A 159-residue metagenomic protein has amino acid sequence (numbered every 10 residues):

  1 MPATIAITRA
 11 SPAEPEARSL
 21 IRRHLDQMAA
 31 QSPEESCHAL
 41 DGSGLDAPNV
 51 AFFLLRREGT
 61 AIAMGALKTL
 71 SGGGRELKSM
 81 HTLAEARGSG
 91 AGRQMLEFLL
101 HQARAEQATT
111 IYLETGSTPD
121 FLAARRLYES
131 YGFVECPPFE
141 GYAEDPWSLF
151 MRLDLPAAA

Functional and structural regions predicted by a protein language model:
A3-G74, K78, L83, L96-E97 (+4 more regions): Acetyl-CoA-dependent GNAT
V50, P146-F150: Short hydrophobic/aromatic beta-strand or adjacent loop that forms the aromatic wall/cage of a ligand/substrate-binding
G72-G74, T110, S148: A generic structural signal for beta-strand entry/edge sites
H81, Y112-E114, F150-R152: Short aromatic/hydrophobic contact patches that present stacked aromatics for nucleic-acid/ligand binding
T82, G88-H101, R126-S130: Conserved acetyl-CoA-binding loop-helix of GNAT-fold acetyltransferases
R93, S117-P137, E144-P146: Conserved active-site alpha-helix within GNAT-family acetyltransferase domains
A103-G116: Conserved GNAT acetyl-CoA-binding A-motif
